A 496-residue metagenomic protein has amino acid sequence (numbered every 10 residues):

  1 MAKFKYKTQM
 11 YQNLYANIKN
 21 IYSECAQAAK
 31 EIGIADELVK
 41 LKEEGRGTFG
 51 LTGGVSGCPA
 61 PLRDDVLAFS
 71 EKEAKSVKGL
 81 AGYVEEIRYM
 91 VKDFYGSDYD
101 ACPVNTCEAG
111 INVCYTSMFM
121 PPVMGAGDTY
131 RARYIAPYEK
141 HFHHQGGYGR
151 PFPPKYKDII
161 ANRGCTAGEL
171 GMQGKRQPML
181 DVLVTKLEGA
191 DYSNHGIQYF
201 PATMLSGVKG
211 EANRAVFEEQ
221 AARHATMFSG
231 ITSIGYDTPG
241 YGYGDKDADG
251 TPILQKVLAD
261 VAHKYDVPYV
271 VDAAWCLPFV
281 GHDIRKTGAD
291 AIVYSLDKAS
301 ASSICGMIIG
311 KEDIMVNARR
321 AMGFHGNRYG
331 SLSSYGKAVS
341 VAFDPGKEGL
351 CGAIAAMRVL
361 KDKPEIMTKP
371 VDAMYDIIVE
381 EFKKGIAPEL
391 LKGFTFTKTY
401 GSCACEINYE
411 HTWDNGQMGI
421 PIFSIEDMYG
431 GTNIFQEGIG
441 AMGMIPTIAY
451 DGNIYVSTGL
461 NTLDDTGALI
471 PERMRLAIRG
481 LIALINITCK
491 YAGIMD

Functional and structural regions predicted by a protein language model:
M1-A81, G96-S97, A441-T462, A468: N-terminal "arm"/small-domain region of PLP-dependent enzymes with the aminotransferase-like
A2, K7, Y11, V77 (+6 more regions): Conserved PLP-enzyme active-site core in the AAT-like
A2-K19, S23-E24, D376-G493: Conserved C-terminal alpha-helix-loop-beta "cap" of PLP-dependent enzymes that closes/shapes the active-site mouth
A26-K42, G57-V66, P201-T203, D266-A273 (+3 more regions): Short charge-dense sequence patches
D36-L38, E43-T52, A126, P151-F152 (+6 more regions): Short secondary-structure transition/capping segments
K40-E44, S70-S76, G230, G288-D290 (+1 more regions): Short N-terminal helix-initiation segments at or just after the protein's N-terminus
A60-P61, S333-G419: Structural motif of enzymes handling amino- and sulfur-group chemistry
